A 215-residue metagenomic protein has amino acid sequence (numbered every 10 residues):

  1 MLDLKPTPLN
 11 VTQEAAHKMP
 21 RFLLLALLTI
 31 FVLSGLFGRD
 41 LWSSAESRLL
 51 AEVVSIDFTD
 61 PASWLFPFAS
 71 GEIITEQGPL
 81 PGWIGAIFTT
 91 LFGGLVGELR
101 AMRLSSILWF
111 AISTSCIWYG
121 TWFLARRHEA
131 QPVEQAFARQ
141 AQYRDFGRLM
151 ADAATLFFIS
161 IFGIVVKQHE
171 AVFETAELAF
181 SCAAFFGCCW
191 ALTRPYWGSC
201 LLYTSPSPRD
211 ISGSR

Functional and structural regions predicted by a protein language model:
M1-L33, R148: Start-transfer (signal-anchor) and selected internal transmembrane alpha helices of multi-pass inner/ER membrane
F31-R48: Helix-to-loop transition at the C-terminal end of transmembrane segments
R48-E76, L80-W83, I87-T90: Extracytosolic helix-loop segments that constitute the early lumenal/periplasmic catalytic or substrate-binding loops
P79, W83, F92-C116, G120 (+3 more regions): Loop-to-helix entry region of an early transmembrane alpha helix in multi-pass inner-membrane enzymes
L99, Q135-D145, F157-T175: Aromatic- and kink-enriched transmembrane "portal" helix at the membrane-lumen/periplasm boundary that abuts
L104-Q142, S160, A183: Transmembrane-helix motifs of polytopic, lipid-linked glycan transferases
D145, L149, A184-L202: Membrane-interface transmembrane helices that cradle and orient dolichyl/undecaprenyl
Y203-S214: Single conserved hydrophobic/aromatic residue that forms the stacking wall/gate of nucleotide- or nucleobase-binding
